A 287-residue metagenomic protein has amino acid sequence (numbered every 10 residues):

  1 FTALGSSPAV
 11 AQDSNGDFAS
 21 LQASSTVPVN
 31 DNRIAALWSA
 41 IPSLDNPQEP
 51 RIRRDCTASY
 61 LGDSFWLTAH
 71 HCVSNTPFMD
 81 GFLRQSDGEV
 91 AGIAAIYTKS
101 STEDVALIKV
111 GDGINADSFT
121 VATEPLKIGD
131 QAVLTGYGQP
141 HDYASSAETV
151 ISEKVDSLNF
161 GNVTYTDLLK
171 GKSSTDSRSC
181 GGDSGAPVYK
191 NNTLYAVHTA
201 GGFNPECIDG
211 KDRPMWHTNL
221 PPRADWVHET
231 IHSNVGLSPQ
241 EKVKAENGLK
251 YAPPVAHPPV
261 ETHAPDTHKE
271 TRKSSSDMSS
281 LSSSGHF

Functional and structural regions predicted by a protein language model:
F1-Q12: Secretory targeting and sorting signals
Q12-N30, N46-R53, C72-A116, V121-E124 (+2 more regions): Conserved catalytic-core segment of clan PA serine endopeptidases
A36-D63, E89-G92, G185: A conserved glycine-rich beta-strand in the N-terminal activation segment of trypsin-fold
D55-T57, H71-V73, S179-G181, E206-D209: Sequence contexts marking disulfide-bonded cysteines in secreted/extracellular proteins
S59, E124-P125, C180, A186: Residue "hotspots" at secondary-structure boundaries inside conserved domains
L61, W66, S184-K273, D277-L281 (+1 more regions): C-terminal subregion of chymotrypsin/trypsin-like serine protease catalytic domains
L61-D63, A69-C72, K109-D112, L134-G138 (+2 more regions): Active-site-proximal beta-strand/loop segments in catalytic clefts of secreted hydrolases
T102-D176, Y195, K211-V227: Chymotrypsin/trypsin-fold serine protease catalytic domain
